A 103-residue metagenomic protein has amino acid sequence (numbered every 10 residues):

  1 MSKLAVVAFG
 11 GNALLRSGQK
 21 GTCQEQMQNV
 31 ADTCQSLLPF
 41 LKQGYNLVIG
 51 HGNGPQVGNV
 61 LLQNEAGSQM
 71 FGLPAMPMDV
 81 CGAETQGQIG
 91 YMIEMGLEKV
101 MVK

Functional and structural regions predicted by a protein language model:
M1-G50, P55, N59-A66: N-terminal glycine-/serine-/threonine-rich phosphate-binding loop
A66-K103: Ligand-binding beta-strand-loop-alpha-helix segment within the catalytic cores of soluble metabolic enzymes
